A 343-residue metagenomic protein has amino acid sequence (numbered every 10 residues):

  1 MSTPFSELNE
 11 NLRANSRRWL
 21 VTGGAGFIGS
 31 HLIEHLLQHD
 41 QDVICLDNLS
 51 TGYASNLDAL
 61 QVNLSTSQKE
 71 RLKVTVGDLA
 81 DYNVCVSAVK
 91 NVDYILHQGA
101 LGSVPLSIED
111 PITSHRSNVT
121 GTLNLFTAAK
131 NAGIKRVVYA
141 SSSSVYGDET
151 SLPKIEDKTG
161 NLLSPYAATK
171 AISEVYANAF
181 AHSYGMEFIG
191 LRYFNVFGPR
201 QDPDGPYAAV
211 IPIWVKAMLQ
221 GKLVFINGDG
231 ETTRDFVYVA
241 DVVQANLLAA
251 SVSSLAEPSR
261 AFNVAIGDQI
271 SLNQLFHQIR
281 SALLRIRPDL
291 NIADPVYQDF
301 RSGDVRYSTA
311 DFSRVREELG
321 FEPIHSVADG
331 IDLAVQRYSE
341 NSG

Functional and structural regions predicted by a protein language model:
M1-V196, A250, Y307, H325 (+1 more regions): N-terminal Rossmann-like NAD(P)+-binding domain of SDR-like oxidoreductases, especially those catalyzing
T3-F5, N11-R13, W19, K73 (+2 more regions): C-terminal substrate-binding subdomain of Rossmann-fold SDR/epimerase-dehydratase oxidoreductases
S50, I211-P212, V243, L247: Short alpha-helix within the catalytic core of nucleotide-sugar-dependent glycosyltransferases
H97-Q98, Q201, T232: Glutamine-centric residue-chemistry signal
S103, G198, D235-Y238: Active-site helix-initiating loop/hinge in glycosyltransferases
L162-T169, Y193, P203, Y207-I211 (+1 more regions): The catalytic Tyr-centered alpha-helix of NAD(P)H-dependent dehydrogenases
I172, Y176, F180, V210 (+3 more regions): Hydrophobic alpha-helix immediately C-terminal to the catalytic Tyr-X-X-X-Lys motif of short-chain
